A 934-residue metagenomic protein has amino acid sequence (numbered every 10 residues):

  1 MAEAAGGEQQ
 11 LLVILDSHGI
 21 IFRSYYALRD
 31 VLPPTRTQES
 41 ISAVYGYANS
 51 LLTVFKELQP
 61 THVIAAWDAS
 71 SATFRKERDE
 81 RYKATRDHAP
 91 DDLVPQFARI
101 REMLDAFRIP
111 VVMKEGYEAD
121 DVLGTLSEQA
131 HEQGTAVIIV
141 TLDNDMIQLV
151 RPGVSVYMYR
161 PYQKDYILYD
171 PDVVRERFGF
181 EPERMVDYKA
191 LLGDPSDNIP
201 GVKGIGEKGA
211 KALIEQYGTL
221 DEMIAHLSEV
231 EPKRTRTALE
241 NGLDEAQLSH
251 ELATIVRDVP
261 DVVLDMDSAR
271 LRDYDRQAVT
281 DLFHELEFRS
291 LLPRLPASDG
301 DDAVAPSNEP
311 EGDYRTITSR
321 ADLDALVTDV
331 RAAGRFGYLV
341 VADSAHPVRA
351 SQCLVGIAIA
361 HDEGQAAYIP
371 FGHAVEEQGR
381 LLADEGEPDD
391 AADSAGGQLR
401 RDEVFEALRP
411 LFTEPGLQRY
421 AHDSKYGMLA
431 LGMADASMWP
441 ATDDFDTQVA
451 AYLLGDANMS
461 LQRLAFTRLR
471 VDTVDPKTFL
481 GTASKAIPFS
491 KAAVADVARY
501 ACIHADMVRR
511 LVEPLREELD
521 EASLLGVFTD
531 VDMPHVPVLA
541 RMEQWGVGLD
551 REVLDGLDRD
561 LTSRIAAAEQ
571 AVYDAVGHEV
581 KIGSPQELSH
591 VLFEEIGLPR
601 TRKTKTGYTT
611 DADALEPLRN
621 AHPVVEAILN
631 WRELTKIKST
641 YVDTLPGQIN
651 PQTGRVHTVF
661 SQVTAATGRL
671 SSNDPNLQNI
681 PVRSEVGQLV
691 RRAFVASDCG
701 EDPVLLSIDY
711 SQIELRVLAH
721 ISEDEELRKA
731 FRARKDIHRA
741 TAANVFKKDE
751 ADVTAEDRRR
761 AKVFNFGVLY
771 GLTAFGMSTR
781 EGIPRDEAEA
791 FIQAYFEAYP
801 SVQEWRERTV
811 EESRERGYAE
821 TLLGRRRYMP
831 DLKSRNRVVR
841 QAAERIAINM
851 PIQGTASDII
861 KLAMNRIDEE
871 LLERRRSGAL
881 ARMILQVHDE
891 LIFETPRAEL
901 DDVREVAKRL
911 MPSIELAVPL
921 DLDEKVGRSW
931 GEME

Functional and structural regions predicted by a protein language model:
A2-V140, N144-D172, E245-V262: Noncatalytic, basic helical substrate-engagement surface that gates or grips nucleic-acid strands
E3-Q9, T61-I64, I109, E132 (+10 more regions): Non-catalytic nucleic-acid-binding/docking modules located in mid-to-C-terminal regions of nucleic-acid enzymes
I21-A27, I147-P152, A345-H346, V355-I357 (+4 more regions): Short active-site loop/helix that positions an aromatic residue
P110, K164-L192, S196, E309 (+6 more regions): Active-site-proximal helix-loop-helix substrate-binding element of RNase H-like nuclease domains
A238, G242-S394, D456, L480-E685 (+8 more regions): Conserved "right-hand" nucleotidyltransferase catalytic core of DNA-directed polymerases
A358-A366, P370-H373, D423, Q462-P476 (+3 more regions): Function-dense linear segments that define catalytic or interfacial modules in macromolecule-processing proteins
I487-S490, P537, R541-Q544, P599-T601 (+8 more regions): Conserved catalytic core of nucleic-acid polymerases
S563-Q570, D574-E626, E797-R845, N849 (+2 more regions): C-terminal polymerase-core module
